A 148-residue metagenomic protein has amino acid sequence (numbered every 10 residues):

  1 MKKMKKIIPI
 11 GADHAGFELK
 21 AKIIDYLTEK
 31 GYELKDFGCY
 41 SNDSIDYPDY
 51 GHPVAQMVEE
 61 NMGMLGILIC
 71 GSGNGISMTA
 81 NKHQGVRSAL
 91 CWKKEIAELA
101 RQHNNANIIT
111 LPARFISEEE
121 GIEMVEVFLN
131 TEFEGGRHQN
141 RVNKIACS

Functional and structural regions predicted by a protein language model:
K2-I8, H14-K20, Y47-D49: Accessory recognition modules or surfaces
K2-K3, V58-M62, R101-H103, S117: Solvent-exposed alpha-helices and their adjacent loops that cap or buttress functional pockets in soluble metabolic
I7-I8, G63-G66, G85-R87: Short active-site oxyanion
P9-G11, A15-G16, K94-S148: C-terminal binding/interaction regions
E18-K30: Short, solvent-exposed amphipathic alpha-helices that sit in or adjacent to ligand/effector-binding or catalytic
E33-S44: A short beta-strand-loop structural module common to alpha/beta enzyme folds
Y50-S72: Short, structured active-site "lid" loops
L68-R114: Mid-chain, well-packed structural core segment of small domains
